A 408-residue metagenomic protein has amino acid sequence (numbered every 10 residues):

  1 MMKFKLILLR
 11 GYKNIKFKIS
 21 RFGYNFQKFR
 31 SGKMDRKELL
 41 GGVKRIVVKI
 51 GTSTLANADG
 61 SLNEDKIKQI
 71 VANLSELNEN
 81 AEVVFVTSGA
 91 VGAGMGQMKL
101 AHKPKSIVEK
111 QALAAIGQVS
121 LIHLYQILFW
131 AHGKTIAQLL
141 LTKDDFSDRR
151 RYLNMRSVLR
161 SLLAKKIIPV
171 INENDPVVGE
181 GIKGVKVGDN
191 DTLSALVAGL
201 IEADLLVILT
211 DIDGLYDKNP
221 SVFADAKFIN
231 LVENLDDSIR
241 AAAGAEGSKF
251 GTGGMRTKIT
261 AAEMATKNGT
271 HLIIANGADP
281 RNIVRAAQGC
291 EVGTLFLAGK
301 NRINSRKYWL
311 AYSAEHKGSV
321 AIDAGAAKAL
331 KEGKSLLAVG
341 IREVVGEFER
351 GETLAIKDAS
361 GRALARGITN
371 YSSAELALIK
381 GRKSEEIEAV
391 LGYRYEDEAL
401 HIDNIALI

Functional and structural regions predicted by a protein language model:
M1-M2: Methionine residue identity
K5-L6, A164: Short N-terminal alpha-helical targeting/association segments
L6-I7, F17-K18, G351: Generic alpha-helical structural signal
I15-K33: Short, Lys/Arg-enriched N-terminal segments with co-localized hydrophobic residues within the first ~10-30 amino acids
G32-H102, I107-T135, L139-I408: C-terminal catalytic "cap/lid" subdomain
